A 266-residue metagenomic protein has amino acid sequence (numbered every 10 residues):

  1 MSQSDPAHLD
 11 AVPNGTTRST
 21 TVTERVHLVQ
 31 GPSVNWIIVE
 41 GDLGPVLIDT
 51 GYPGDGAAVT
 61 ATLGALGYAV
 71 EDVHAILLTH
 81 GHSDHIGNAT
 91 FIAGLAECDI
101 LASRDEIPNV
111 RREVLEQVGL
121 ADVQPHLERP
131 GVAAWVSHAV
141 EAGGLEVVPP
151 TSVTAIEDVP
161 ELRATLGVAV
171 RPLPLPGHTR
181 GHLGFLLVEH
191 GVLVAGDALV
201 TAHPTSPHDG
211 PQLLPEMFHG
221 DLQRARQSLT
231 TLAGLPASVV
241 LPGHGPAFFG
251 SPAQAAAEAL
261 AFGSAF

Functional and structural regions predicted by a protein language model:
D5-H8, I107-L173, G220, R224-A237: Metallo-beta-lactamase
P13-L66, F185-T201: Conserved beta-strand hairpin/beta-sheet module of binuclear metal-dependent hydrolase folds, prominently
V22, L95-A96, P236: Short, structured coil segments at secondary-structure junctions
V46-I48, L77, I100, V192-V194 (+1 more regions): Residue-level marker for buried hydrophobic side chains located in beta-strands that build the well-ordered beta-sheet
Y52-G54, L145-V148, P160-E161, A169-P176 (+1 more regions): Metallo-beta-lactamase
Y52-P53, R104-P108, A198-V200, G263-S264: Short, acidic/turn-prone active-site loops that include or flank metal/cofactor- and phosphate-binding residues
G56-I107: Active-site metal-binding motif and surrounding structural segment of the metallo-beta-lactamase
A247-F266: Binuclear metal-ion centers of metallo-dependent hydrolases, dominated by the metallo-beta-lactamase
